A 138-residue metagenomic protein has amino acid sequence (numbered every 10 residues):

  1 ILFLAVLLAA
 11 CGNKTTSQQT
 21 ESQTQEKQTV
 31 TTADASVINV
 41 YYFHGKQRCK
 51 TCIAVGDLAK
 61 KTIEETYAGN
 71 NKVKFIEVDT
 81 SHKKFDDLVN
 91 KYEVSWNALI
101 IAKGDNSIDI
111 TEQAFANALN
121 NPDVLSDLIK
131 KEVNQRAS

Functional and structural regions predicted by a protein language model:
L7-A10: C-terminal motif of bacterial Sec signal peptides marking the signal peptidase cleavage site
G12-Q28: Short, low-complexity, disordered segments immediately C-terminal to signal peptides in bacterial exported proteins
T32-E65: Local sequence-structure signature of Cys/Sec-based thiol-disulfide redox active-site neighborhoods
G56, K60, H82-D86, S126 (+1 more regions): Extracytoplasmic/secreted envelope proteins and their assembly/folding machinery, especially bacterial periplasmic
E65-N71: Short helix-capping segments at alpha-helix termini
N71-K84: Thiol-based oxidoreductase modules, predominantly thioredoxin-like and allied folds used for disulfide exchange
V89-K103: Structural micro-motif
I101-S138: Non-catalytic, surface beta->alpha helical segment in thiol-disulfide oxidoreductase systems
